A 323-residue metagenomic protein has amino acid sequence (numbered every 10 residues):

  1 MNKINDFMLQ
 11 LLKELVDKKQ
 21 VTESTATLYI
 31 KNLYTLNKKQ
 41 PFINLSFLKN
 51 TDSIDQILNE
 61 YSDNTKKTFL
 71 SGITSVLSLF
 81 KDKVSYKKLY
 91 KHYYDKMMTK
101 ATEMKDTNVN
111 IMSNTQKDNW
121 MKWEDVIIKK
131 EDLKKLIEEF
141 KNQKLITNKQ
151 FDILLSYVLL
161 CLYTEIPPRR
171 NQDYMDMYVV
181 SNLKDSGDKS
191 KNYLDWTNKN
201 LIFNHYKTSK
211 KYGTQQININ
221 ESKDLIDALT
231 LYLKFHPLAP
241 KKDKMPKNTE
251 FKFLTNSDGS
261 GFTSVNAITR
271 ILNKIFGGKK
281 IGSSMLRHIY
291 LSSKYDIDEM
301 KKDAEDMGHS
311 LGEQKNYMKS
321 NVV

Functional and structural regions predicted by a protein language model:
I4-N5, Q10, E14-M98, T263-S264 (+1 more regions): Non-catalytic DNA-binding core/recognition domains of DNA-processing enzymes
S24, Q172, K301: Residues within the helices of the helix-turn-helix
Y86-Q143: Flexible interdomain linker/hinge and immediately adjacent N-terminus of the catalytic tyrosine-recombinase domain
I127-Q172: Basic, Lys/Arg- and aromatic-enriched nucleic-acid-binding interface segment
I153, L162-S186, D296-D298, M307-H309: A short, glycine-centered helix-capping/turn motif at helix boundaries that positions DNA-contacting or catalytic
D176-E221, L225: Conserved tyrosine-mediated DNA breakage-rejoining catalytic core shared by Y-recombinases
Q216-M285, Y290, Y295: Active-site/catalytic core of tyrosine-dependent DNA strand-transfer enzymes
K279-K280, I297-S320: Short, polar N-cap/turn motifs at the start of nucleic acid-interacting alpha helices
